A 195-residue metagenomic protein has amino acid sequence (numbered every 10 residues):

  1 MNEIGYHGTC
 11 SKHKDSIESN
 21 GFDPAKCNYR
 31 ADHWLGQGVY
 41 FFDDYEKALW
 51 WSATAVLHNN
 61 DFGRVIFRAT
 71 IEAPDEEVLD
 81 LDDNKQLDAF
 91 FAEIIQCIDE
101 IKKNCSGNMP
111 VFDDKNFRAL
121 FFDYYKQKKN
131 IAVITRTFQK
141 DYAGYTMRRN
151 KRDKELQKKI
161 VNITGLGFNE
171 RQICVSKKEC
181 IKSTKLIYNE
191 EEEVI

Functional and structural regions predicted by a protein language model:
M1-W34: ADP-ribose/NAD+-binding catalytic cleft of ART/PARP-like enzymes
E3, G36-G38, R64-R68: Extracellular structured ligand-interaction cores
G8-H13, D43-D44, T70-I71: Short, flexible beta-strand-to-coil junctions
S16, W50-W51, E77-L79: Short helix/loop capping segments that flank catalytic or ligand/cofactor-binding pockets
P24, I66-I195: Active-site and NAD+-binding cores of ADP-ribose-processing enzymes
P24-K26, V56-F67: Cytochrome P450 catalytic domain signature, combining two hallmark sequence patches
N28-A55: Extended catalytic/binding region for NAD+/ADP-ribose chemistry, centered on the ART fold
R30-H33, L57-N60, N162-L166: A general structural signal for short secondary-structure junctions and capping/turn motifs
